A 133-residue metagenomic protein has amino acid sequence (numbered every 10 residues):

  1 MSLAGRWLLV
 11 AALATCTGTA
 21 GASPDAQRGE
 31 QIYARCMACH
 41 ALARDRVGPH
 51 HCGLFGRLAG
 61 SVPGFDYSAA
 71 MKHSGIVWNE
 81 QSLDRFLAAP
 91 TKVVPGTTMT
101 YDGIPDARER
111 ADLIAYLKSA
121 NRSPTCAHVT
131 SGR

Functional and structural regions predicted by a protein language model:
M1-L9: Bacterial N-terminal signal peptides that target proteins for export
V10, T19-A20: Cleavable N-terminal signal peptides
T15-T17: N-terminal signal peptide c-region/cleavage motif recognized by signal peptidases
P24-D66, K72, I76-V77, A88-T97 (+1 more regions): Periplasmic/extracellular electron-transfer cofactor-ligation site, primarily the c-type cytochrome heme-c attachment
A26, E80, D106-A107: Alpha-helix N-capping/helix-start residues
D102, D106, D112-A120: Short, exposed beta-strand-loop hairpins at the edges of beta-sheets in extracellular/periplasmic proteins
G132-R133: Short, solvent-exposed mixed-charge patches
